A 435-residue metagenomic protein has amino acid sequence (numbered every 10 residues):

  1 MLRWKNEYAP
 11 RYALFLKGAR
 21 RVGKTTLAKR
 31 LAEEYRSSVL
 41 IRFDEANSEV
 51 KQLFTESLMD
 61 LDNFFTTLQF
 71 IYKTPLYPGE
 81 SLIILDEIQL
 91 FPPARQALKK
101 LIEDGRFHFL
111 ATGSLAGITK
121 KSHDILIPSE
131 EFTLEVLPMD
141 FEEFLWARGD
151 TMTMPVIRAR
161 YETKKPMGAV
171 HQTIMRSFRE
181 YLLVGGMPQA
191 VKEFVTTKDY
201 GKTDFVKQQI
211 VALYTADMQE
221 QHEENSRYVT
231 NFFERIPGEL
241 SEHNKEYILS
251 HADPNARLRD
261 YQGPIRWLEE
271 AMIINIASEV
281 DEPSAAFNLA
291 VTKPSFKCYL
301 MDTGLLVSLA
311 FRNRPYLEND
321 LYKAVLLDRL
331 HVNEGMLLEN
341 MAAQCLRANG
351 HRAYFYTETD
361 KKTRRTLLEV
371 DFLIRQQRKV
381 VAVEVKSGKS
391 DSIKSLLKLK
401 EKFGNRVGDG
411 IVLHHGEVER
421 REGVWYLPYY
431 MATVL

Functional and structural regions predicted by a protein language model:
M1-Y8: Pre-Walker A adenine-sensing motif
Y12, R21, R30-S37, G263 (+2 more regions): A cross-kingdom feature that marks ATP-driven nucleic-acid transaction machinery
L16: Hydrophobic anchor at the beta1->P-loop junction of P-loop NTPases
K24: Conserved lysine of the Walker
E45-G79: Short glycine-rich substrate-engagement loop in P-loop NTPases that contacts/grips substrate
I84, H108-S114, E135: Structural recognition of the conserved hydrophobic beta-strand(s) that form the central parallel beta-sheet of P-loop
K100, G117-T133, L145-D150: Short regulatory helix/loop adjacent to the ATP-binding pocket of P-loop NTPases
G149-L338, R352: Interdomain hinge/linker elements that couple catalytic modules in large macromolecular machines
